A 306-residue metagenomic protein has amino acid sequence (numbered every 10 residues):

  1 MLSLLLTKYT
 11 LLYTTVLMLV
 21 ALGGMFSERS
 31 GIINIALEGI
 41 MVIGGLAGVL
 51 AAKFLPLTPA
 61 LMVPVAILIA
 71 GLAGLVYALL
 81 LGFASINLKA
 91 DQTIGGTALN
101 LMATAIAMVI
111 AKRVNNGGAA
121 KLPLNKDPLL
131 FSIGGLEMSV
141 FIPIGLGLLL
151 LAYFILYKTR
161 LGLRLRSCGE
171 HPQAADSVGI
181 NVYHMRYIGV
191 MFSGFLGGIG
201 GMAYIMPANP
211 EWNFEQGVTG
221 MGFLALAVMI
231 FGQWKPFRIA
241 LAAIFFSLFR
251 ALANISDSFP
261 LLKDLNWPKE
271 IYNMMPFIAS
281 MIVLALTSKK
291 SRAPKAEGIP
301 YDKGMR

Functional and structural regions predicted by a protein language model:
M1-V20, I33, A47, P56-A66: Membrane-interfacial amphipathic/re-entrant helices at transmembrane-helix boundaries
T14-G23, G39-L46, L75-L79, G198-I199 (+2 more regions): Hydrophobic alpha-helical segments embedded in the membrane of multi-pass proteins
F26-A47, I86-L99, R164, N209-F223 (+1 more regions): Short, non-helical or kinked segments that cap or interrupt transmembrane helices
L57-M102, I106, G147-L150: Alpha-helical transmembrane segments within multi-pass membrane transporters and channels
Q92, A103-K158, F259-I271, G298-R306: Transmembrane helix-bundle core of multi-pass membrane transporters and related energy-transducing complexes
E137-N213, P236-F237, L241: Helix-loop-helix "hairpin" substructures at the membrane interface of multi-pass membrane proteins
A152, E170-H184, S256-R306: Cytosolic-side transmembrane-helix boundaries in multi-pass membrane proteins
P207, W212-F277: Transmembrane alpha-helical segments in multi-pass inner-membrane proteins
